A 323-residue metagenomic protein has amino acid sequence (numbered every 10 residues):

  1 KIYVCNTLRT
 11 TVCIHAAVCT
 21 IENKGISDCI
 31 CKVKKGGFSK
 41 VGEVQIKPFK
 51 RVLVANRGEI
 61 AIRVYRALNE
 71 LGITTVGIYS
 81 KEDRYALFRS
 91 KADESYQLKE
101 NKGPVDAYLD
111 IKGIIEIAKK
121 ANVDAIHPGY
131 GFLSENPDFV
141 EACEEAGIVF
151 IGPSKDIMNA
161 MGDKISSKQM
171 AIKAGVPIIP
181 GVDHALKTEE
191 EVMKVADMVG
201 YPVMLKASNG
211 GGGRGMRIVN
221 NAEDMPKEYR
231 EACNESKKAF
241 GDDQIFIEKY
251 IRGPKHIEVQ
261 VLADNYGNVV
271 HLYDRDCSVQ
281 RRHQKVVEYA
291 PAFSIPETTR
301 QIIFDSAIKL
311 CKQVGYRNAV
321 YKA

Functional and structural regions predicted by a protein language model:
K1-Y3, V41: Accessible peptide chain termini
V4-T7, A16, T20: Short hydrophobic alpha-helical segments enriched in small aliphatic residues
C13, C19, C29-C31: Cysteine-centric signal of extracytoplasmic or virion-exposed proteins
I26-K322: N-terminal beta-alpha lobe that positions the nucleotide/phosphoryl donor in ATP/NTP-coupled carboxylate activation
